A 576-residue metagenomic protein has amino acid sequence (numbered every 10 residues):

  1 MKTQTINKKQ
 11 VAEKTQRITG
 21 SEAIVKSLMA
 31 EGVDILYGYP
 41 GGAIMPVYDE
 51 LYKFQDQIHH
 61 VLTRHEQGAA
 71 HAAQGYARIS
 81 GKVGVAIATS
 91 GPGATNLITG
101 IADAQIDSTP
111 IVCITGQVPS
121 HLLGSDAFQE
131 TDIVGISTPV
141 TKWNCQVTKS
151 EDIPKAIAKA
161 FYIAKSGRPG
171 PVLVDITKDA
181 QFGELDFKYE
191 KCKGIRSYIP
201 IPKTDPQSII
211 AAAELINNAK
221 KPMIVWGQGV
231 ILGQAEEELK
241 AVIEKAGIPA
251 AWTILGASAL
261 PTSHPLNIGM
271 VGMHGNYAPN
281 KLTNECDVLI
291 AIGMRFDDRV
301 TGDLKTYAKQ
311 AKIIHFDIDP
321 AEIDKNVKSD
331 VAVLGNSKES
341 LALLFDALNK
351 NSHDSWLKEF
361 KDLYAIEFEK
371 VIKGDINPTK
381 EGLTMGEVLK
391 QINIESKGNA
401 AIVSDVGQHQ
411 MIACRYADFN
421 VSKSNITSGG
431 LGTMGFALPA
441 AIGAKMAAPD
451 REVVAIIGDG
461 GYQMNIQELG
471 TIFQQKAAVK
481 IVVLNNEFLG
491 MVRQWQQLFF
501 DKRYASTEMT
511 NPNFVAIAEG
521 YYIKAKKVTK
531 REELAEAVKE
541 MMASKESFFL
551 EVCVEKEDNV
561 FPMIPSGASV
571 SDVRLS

Functional and structural regions predicted by a protein language model:
K2-L348, S352, Q391, E395-G398 (+2 more regions): N-terminal alpha/beta PP-like core and its mobile active-site loop of ThDP/TPP-dependent enzymes
K2-T15, E151, Y189, Q310-V406 (+2 more regions): Phosphate/pyrophosphate-binding active-site segments
S21-V25, M29-D34, G42, V47-Y52 (+2 more regions): Active-site diphosphate/adenylate-binding microenvironment
Y39-G41, H60-H71, A86-G93, T148-K149 (+5 more regions): Active-site nucleophile and cofactor-binding loops and adjacent substrate-binding regions of central metabolic enzymes
I114, L122, F128-Q129, D324-N326 (+3 more regions): Thiamine diphosphate
L173, H315, V403, I456-I457: Generic enzyme active-site microenvironment
D175-A180, G407-H409, E555: A glycine-rich phosphate-binding loop feature that marks nucleotide/adenosyl-phosphate handling sites
G227-I231, N377, G458: Conserved short loop/turn motifs at secondary-structure junctions
